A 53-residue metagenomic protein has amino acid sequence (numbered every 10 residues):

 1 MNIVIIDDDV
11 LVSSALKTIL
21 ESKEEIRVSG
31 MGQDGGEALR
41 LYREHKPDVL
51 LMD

Functional and structural regions predicted by a protein language model:
M1-L11, L16, L20: Conserved acidic segment of CheY-like receiver
S13, S29-G32: Small side chains
T18-K23, L41: Alpha-helical interaction/dimerization surfaces of two-component signaling modules
M31-V49: Acidic, metal-coordinating helix/loop segments flanking the phosphotransfer/catalytic sites of two-component signaling
D53: Active-site residues of response regulator receiver
